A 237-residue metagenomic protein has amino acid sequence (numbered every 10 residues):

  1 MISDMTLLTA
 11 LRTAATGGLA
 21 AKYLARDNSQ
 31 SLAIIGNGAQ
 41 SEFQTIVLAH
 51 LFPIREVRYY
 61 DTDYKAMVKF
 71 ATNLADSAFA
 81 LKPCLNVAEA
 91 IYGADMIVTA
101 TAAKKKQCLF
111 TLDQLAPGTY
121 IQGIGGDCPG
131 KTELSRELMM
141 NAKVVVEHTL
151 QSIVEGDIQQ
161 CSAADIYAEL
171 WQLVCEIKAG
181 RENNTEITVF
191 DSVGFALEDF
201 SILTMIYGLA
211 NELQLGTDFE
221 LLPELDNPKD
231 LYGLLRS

Functional and structural regions predicted by a protein language model:
M1-Q30, S162-S237: NAD(P)-dependent dehydrogenase/reductase Rossmann-like domain
L24-S31, P53, A116-P117: Short helix-loop-beta connector
G36-G38: Glycine-rich Rossmann-fold phosphate-binding loop(s) that bind the pyrophosphate of adenine dinucleotide cofactors
H50-A75: NAD(P)-binding Rossmann-fold cofactor-contacting core
F79-A94, L109-F110: Short acidic low-complexity segments
G93, K104-Y120: Rossmann-fold NAD(P) dinucleotide-binding segment
T101-A103, G125-G126: Short glycine-/small-residue-rich Rossmann-like dinucleotide-binding loops
Q114-E182: Rossmann-fold NAD(P)-binding glycine/threonine-rich loop
